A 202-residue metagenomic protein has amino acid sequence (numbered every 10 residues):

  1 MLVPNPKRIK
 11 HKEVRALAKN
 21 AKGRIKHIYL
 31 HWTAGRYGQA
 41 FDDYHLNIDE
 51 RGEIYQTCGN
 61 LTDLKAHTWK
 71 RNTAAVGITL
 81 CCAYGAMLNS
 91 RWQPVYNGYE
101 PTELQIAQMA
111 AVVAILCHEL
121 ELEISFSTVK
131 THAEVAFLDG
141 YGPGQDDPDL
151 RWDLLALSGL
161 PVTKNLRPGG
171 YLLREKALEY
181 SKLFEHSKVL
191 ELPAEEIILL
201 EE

Functional and structural regions predicted by a protein language model:
M1-K22, N89-E202: Basic/polar, cationic surfaces and motifs that engage anionic cell-wall and phosphate/carboxylate ligands
M1-N72, E201-E202: N-terminal catalytic cores of peptidoglycan-degrading enzymes
H27, A75-G77, T128-K130: Structural preference for beta-strand elements that scaffold enzyme active sites
G35, A83-G85, E134-F137: Acidic glycine-/aspartate-rich tracts in secreted/extracellular proteins
C58, C81-C82, C117: Generic recognition of cysteine residues
K70-N89: Short coil-to-beta-strand
